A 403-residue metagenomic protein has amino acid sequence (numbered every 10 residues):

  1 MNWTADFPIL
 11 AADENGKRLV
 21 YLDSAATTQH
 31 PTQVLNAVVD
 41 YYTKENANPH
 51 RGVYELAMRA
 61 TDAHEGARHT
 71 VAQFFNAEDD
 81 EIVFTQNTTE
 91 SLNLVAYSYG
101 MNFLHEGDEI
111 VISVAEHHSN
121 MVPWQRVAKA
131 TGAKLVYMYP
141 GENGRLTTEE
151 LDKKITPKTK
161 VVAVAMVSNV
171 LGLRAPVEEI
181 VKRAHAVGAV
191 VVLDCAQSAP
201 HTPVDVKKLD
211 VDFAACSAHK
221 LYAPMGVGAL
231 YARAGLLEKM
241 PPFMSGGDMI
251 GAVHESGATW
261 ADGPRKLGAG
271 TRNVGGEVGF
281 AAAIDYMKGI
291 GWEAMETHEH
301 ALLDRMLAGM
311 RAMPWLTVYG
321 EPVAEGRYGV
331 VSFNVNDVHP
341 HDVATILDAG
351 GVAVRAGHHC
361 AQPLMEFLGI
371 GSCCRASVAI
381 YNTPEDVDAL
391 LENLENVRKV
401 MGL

Functional and structural regions predicted by a protein language model:
M1-L403: Pyridoxal 5′-phosphate
